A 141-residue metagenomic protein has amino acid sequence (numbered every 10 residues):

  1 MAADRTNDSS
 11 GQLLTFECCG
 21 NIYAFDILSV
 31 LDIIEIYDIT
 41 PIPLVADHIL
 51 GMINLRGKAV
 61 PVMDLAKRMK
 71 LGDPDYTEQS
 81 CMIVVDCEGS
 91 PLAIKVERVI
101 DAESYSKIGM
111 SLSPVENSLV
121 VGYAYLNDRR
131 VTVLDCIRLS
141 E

Functional and structural regions predicted by a protein language model:
M1-E141: An acidic, low-aromatic, low-complexity terminal/linker signal
